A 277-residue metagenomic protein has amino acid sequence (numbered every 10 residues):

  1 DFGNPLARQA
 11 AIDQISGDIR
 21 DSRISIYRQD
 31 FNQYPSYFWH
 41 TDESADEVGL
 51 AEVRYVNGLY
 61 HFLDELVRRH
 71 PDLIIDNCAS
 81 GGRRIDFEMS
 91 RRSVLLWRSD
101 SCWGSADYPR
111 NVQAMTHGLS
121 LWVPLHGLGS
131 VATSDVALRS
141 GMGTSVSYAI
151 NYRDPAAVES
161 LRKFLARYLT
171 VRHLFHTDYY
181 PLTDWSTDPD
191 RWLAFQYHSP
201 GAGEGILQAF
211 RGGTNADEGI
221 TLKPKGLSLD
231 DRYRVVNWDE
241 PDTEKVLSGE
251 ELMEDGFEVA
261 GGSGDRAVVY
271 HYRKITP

Functional and structural regions predicted by a protein language model:
D1-G17, D21: Active-site-adjacent "subsite" loops/lids of carbohydrate-active enzymes
D1-L6, Q33-Y60, C102-G104: Aromatic- and acidic-residue-enriched carbohydrate-binding clefts of CAZyme catalytic domains
A11-S16, V56-L63: Short, hydrophobic/amphipathic alpha-helical packing segments that form internal helix faces or helix-helix interfaces
Y27-Q29, D76-N77: Hydrophobic faces of well-ordered beta-strands that scaffold small-molecule active sites in alpha/beta enzyme cores
L59-E244, G261, A267-V268: Active-site-proximal substrate-binding groove within the catalytic cores of carbohydrate-active enzymes
L247-P277: C-terminal beta-strand-rich structural cap/linker in extracellular carbohydrate-active enzymes
